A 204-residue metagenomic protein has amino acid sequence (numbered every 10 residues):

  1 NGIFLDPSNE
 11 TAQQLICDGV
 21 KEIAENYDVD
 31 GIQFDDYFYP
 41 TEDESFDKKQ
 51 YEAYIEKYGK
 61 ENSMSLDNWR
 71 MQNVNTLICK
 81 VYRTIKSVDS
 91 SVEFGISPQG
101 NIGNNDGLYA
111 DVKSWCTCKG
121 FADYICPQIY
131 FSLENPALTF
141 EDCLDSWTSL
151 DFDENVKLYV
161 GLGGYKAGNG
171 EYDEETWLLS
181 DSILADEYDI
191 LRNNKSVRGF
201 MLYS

Functional and structural regions predicted by a protein language model:
N1-D6, E42-N68: Aromatic- and acidic-residue-enriched carbohydrate-binding clefts of CAZyme catalytic domains
N1-N26: Active-site-adjacent "subsite" loops/lids of carbohydrate-active enzymes
I16, I23, I32-D35, I85 (+5 more regions): Conserved, mostly hydrophobic/aromatic
V20, Q33-T41, S63-L108, V156-A167: Aromatic-lined carbohydrate-recognition surfaces of secreted/lumenal glycan-active proteins
V20-A24, N75-R83, V112-K113, E141-T148 (+1 more regions): Generic structural signal for well-ordered alpha-helices, preferentially at hydrophobic/aromatic core positions
E22-D30, T76-V92, C118-F121, D153-E154 (+1 more regions): A structural motif corresponding to the C-terminal end of an alpha-helix and its immediate exit/capping segment
S87-V88, E93-C143: Substrate-binding cleft/loops of secretory-pathway carbohydrate-active enzymes
F121-L138, S146-S204: Substrate-binding cleft of secreted/luminal carbohydrate-active enzymes
